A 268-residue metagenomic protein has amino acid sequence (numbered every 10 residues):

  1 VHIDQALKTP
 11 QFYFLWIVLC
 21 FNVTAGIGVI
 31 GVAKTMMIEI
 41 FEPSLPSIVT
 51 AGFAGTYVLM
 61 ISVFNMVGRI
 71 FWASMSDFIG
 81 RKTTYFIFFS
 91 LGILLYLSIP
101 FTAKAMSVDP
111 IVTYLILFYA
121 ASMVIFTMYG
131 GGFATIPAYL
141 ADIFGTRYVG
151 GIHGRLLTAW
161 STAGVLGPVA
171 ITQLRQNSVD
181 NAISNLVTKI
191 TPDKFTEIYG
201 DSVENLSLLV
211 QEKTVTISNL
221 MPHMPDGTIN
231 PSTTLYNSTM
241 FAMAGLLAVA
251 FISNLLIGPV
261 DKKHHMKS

Functional and structural regions predicted by a protein language model:
D4-W72, F133, P137, G164-N177: Extracytoplasmic gate region of multi-pass secondary transporters
C20, I111-G131: Hydrophobic core of transmembrane alpha-helices in multi-pass small-molecule transporters, especially MFS/SLC-type
C20, T56-V63, S90, M123 (+2 more regions): Transmembrane alpha-helical cores of Major Facilitator Superfamily
L45-I61, Y114, F118, V149 (+2 more regions): Juxtamembrane helix-start elements in MFS-like secondary transporters
V63, I143-D180: A late C-terminal transmembrane helix in Major Facilitator Superfamily
D77-S90: Cytoplasmic membrane-interface "Motif A"-like loop-to-helix N-cap segments of 12-TM Major Facilitator Superfamily
S90-P110: C-terminal ends and interior cores of transmembrane alpha-helices in multi-pass membrane transporters/permeases
E197-E212, F241-S268: Multi-pass alpha-helical transporter architecture, strongest for 12-TM Major Facilitator/SLC carriers used
